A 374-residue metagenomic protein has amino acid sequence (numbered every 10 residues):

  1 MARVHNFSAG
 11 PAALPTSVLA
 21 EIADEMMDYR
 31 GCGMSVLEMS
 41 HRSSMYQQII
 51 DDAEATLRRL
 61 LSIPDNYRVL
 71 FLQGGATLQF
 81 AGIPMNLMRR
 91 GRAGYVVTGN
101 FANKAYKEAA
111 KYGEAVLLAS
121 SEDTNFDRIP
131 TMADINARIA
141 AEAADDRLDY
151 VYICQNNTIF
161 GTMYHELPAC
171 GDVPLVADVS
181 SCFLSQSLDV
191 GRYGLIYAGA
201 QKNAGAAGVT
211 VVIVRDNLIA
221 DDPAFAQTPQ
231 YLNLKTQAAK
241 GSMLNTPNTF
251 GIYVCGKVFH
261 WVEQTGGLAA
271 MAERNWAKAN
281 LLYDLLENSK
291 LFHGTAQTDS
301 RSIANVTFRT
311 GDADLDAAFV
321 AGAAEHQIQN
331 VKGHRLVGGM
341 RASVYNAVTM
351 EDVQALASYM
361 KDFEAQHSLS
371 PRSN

Functional and structural regions predicted by a protein language model:
A2-V4, H334, G338-N374: PLP-dependent enzyme catalytic core of the Aspartate aminotransferase-like
R3-E54: A glycine-/small-polar-enriched, mobile loop at the entrance of the PLP active site in fold-type I
G10, A109, S121-F183: Active-site phosphate-binding strand-loop segment of PLP-dependent enzymes
G33-Q79, N86, N100, E108: Conserved N-terminal alpha-helix of the aminotransferase class I/II PLP-enzyme fold
T77-D149: PLP-dependent aminotransferase-like
V176, V190-Q201: Conserved active-site segment immediately N-terminal to the catalytic lysine that forms the internal aldimine
A200-Y283, Q297, H367: Active-site C-terminal subdomain of aminotransferase-like
F292-A323: Conserved PLP-binding catalytic core of the aspartate aminotransferase-like
